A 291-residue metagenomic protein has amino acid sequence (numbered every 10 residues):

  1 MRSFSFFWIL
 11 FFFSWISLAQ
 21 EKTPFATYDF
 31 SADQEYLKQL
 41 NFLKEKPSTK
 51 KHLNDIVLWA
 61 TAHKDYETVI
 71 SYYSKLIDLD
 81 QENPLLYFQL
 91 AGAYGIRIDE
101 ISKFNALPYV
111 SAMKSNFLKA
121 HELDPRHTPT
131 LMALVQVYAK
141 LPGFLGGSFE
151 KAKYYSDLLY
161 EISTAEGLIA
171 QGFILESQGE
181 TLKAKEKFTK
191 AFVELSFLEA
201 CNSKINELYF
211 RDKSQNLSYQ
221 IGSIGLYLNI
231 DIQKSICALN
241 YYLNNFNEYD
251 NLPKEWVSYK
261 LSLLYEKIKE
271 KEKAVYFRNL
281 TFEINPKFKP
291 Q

Functional and structural regions predicted by a protein language model:
S17-E67, S71, L85: N-terminal leader/linker segments that initiate helical-solenoid repeat arrays
D33-Y36, Y66, V110, F149 (+3 more regions): TPR-repeat structural position
F42-L43, L76, K119-A120, L158-L159 (+3 more regions): Canonical positions in the second alpha-helix
P47-S48, Q81, P125, I162-T164 (+3 more regions): Short coil turns that delineate tetratricopeptide repeat
H52, L86, T130, G167-I169 (+5 more regions): TPR alpha-solenoid repeat register
D55, Q89, I96, A133 (+4 more regions): "A position-specific structural signal for the A-helix of alpha-solenoid helical repeats
A60, K64-S71, K75, E82 (+6 more regions): Short coil/linker segments at helix-helix boundaries
Q136, K140, S196, N206-N251: Alpha-helical adaptor scaffolds
